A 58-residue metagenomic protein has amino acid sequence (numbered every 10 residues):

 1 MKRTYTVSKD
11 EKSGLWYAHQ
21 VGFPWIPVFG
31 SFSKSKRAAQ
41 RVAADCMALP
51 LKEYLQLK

Functional and structural regions predicted by a protein language model:
M1-H19, R41, A48, K52 (+1 more regions): Short N-terminal "domain-start" leader segments that mark the transition from disordered tails or signal peptides into
V21-C46: A short, exposed loop/beta-hairpin motif centered on an aromatic-Gly-Thr core
